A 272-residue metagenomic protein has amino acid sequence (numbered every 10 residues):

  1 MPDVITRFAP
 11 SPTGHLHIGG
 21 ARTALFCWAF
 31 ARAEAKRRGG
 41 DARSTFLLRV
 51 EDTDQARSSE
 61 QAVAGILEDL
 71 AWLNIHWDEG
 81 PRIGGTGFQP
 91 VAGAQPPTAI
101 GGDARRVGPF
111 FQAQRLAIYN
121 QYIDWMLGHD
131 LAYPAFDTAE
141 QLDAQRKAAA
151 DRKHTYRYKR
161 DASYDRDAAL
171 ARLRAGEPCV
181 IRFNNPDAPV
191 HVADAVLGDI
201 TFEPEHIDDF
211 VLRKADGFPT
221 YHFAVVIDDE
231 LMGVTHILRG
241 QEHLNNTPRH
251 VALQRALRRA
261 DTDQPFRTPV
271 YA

Functional and structural regions predicted by a protein language model:
M1-A149, D216, N245-F266: N-terminal Rossmann-like or analogous alpha/beta NTP/dinucleotide-binding catalytic cores that position adenine
T86, G128, Y133-V270: Active-site cores that bind ATP or allylic diphosphates and position pyrophosphate for catalysis
